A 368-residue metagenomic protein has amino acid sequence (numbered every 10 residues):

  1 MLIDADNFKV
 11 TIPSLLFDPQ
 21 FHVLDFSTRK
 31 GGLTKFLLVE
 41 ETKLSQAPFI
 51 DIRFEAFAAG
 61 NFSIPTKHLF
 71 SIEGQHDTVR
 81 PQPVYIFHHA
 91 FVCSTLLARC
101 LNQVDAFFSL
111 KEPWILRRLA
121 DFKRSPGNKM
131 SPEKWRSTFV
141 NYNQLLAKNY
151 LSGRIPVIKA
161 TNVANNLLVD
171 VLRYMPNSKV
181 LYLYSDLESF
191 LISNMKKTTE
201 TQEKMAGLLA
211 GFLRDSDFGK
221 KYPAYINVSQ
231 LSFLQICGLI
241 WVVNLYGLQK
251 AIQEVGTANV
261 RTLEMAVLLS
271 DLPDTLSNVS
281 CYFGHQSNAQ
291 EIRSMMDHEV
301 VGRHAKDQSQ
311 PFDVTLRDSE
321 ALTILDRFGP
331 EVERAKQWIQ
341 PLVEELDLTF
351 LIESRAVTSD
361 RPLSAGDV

Functional and structural regions predicted by a protein language model:
M1-H76, Y225-C237, L245, Q249-T262 (+1 more regions): PAPS-dependent sulfotransferases, especially Golgi type II membrane carbohydrate sulfotransferases
D4-E200, V255: PAPS-dependent sulfotransferase catalytic domain
R118-G127, N162-N259, E264-A289: PAPS-dependent sulfotransferase catalytic domain
N128-F139, E200-D215, S309-D318: A polyampholytic, Gly/Pro-enriched intrinsically disordered region
R136-L209, W241-Q249, L325-V368: Long hydrophobic alpha-helices with heptad-repeat/coiled-coil character
